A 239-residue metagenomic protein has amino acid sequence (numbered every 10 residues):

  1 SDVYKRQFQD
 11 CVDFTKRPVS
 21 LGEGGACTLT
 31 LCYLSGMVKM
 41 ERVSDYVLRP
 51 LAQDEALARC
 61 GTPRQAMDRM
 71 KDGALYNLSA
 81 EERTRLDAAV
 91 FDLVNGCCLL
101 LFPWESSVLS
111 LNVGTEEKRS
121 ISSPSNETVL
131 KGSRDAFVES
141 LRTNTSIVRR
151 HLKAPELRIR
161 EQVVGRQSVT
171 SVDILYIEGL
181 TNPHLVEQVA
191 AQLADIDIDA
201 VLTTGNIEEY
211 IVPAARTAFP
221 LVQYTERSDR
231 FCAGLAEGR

Functional and structural regions predicted by a protein language model:
S1-R239: Membrane-embedded alpha-helical signal segments
